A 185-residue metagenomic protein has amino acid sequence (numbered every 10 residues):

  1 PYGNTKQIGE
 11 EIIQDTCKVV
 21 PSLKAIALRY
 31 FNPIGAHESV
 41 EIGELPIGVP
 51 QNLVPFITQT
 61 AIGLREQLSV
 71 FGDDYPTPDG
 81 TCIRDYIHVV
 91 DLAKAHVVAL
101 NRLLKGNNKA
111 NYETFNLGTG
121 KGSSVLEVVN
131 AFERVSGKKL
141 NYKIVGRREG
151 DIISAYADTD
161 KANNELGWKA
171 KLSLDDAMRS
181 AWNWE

Functional and structural regions predicted by a protein language model:
P1, P21-Q51, P76-T81: Flexible, glycine-rich beta-alpha linker
P1-I34, P55-R65: Active-site Tyr-X1-5-Lys
I13, A36, N101-L103: Enrichment for repetitive, rod-forming helical segments
Q14, H37-V40, L166: Short, function-defining helix-loop hinge/capping sites that tune catalysis or transport
V19, I42-L45, N101, K171: Residues in and immediately flanking transmembrane alpha helices
L53-E185: C-terminal substrate-binding subdomain of Rossmann-fold SDR/epimerase-dehydratase oxidoreductases
